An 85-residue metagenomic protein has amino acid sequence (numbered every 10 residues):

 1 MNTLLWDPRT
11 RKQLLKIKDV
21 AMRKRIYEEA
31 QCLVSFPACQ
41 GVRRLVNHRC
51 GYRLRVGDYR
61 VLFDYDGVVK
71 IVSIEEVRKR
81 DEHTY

Functional and structural regions predicted by a protein language model:
M1-L5, R9-K12, K16, R23-K24 (+3 more regions): Enriched for short, Lys/Arg-rich terminal
A30-L54, E82-Y85: A short, surface-exposed loop/turn module that caps and links secondary-structure elements
